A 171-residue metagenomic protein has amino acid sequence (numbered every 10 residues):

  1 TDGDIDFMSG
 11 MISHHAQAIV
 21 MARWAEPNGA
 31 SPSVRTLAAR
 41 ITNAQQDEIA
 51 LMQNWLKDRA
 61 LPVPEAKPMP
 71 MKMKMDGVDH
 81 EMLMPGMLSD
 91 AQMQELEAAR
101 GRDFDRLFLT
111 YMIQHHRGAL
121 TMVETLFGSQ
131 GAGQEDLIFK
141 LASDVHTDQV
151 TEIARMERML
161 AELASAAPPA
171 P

Functional and structural regions predicted by a protein language model:
T1-P171: All-alpha RGS (Regulator of G-protein Signaling) helical domain and cognate RGS-like helical scaffolds
